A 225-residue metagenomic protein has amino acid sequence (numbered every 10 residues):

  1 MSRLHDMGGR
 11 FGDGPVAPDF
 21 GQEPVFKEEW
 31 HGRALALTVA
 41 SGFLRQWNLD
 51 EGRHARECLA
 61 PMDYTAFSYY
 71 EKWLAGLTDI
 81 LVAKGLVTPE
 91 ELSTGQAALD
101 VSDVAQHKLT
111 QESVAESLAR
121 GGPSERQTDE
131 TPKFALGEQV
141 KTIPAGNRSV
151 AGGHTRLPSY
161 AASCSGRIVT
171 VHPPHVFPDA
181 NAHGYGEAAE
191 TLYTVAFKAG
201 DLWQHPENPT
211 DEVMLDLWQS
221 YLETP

Functional and structural regions predicted by a protein language model:
M1, V104, L109-T110, E116 (+1 more regions): Basic/polar N-terminal segments that are highly enriched at the extreme N-terminus, encompassing both cleavable
M1-Q106: N-terminal intrinsically disordered, low-complexity, charge/repeat-rich segments that act as generic
R3, G42-L44, D103-K108, T131-F134 (+1 more regions): Generic detector of short, locally flexible boundary/turn motifs and exposed helical patches
G12-T38, I80-L81, S124-L136, I143-P225: Basic/aromatic-rich interaction segments and small domains that mediate binding to polyanionic partners
E57, P61, K72, A97-V101 (+4 more regions): Solvent-exposed, non-transmembrane amphipathic alpha-helical segments
Y69-I80, L92-S93, L109-A119, H175-N181 (+1 more regions): Short, Lys/Arg-enriched charge-dense amphipathic segments
S102-V104, E112-R126, G146-V150: Short, structured beta-strand/loop micro-motifs enriched in basic residues and often containing a Trp
